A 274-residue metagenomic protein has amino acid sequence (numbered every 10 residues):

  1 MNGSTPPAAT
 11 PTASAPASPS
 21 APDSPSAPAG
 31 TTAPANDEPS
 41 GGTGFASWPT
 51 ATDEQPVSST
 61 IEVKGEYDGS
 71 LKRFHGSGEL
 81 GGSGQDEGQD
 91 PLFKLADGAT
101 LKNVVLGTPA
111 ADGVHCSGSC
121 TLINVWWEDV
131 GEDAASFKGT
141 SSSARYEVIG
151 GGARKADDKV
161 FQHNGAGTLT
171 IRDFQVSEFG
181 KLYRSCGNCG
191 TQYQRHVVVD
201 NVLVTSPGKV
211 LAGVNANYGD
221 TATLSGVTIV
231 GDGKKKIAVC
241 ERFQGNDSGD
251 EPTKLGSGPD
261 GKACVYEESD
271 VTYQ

Functional and structural regions predicted by a protein language model:
M1-F45: N-terminal low-complexity, Pro/Thr-rich disordered segments that flank secretion/membrane-targeting signals
E38-S59, E66, L71-Q85, H115-G131 (+1 more regions): Extracellular beta-rich repeat passengers
K64-G78, E87-P91, L95-D112: LRR N-terminal entry segment and analogous cap-like coil->beta motifs
